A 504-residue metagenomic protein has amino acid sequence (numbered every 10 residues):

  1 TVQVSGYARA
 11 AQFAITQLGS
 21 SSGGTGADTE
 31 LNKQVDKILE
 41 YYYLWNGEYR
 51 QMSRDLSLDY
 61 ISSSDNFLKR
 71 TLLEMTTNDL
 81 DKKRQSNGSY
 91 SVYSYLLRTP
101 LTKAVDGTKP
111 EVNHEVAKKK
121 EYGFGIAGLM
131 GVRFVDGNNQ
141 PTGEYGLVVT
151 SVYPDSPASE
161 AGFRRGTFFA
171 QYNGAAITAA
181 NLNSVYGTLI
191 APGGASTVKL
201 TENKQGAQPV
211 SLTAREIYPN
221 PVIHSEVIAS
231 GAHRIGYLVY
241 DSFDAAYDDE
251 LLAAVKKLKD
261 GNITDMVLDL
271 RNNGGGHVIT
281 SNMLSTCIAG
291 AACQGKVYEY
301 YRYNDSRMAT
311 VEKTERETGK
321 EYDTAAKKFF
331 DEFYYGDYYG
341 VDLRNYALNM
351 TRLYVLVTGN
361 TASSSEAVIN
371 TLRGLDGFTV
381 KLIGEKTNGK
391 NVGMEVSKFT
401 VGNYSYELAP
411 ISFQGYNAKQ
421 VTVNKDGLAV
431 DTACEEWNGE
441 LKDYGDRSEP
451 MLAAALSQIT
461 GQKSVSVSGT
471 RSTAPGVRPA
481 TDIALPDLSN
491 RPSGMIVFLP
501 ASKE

Functional and structural regions predicted by a protein language model:
V2-V4: A short beta-strand micro-motif common to beta-rich folds, especially ectodomain repeats
G6-A14: Extracellular and select intracellular beta-sandwich modules with Ser/Thr-enriched, small-residue motifs on
A14-M266, N272-G274, T280, T286-C293 (+1 more regions): Flexible, low-complexity junctional segments that flank or bridge functional domains
I235-L238, A246-D265, G274-E504: C-terminal "post-core" interaction segments
